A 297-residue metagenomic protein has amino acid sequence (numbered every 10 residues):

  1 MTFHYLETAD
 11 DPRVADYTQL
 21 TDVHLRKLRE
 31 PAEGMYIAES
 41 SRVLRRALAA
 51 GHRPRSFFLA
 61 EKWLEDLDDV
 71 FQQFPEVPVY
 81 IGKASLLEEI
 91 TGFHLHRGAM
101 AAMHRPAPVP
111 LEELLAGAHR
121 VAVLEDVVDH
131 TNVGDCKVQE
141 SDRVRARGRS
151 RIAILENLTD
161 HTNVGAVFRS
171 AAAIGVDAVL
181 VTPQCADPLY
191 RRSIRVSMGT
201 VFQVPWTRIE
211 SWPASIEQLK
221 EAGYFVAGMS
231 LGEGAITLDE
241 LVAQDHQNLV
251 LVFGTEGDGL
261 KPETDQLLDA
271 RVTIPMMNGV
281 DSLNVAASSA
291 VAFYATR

Functional and structural regions predicted by a protein language model:
M1-V70, C185-A186: Boundary-proximal intrinsically disordered activation/regulatory segments immediately upstream of a helical core
F3-H4, P106-P108, E113-G234: RNA substrate-binding interface of SAM-dependent RNA methyltransferases
L48, Q73, K220: Anion (oxyanion) recognition and catalysis
E65-E76, E263-T264: Short, aromatic/basic amphipathic alpha-helical patches
Q72-G92, T207-E210: A glycine-rich helix N-cap at a beta->alpha junction
A101, K137, S170-I174, P188 (+2 more regions): Structured adenosyl-cofactor binding patch, chiefly the S-adenosyl-L-methionine
A227-V280: Active-site/ligand-binding-proximal alpha/beta "capping" segment
